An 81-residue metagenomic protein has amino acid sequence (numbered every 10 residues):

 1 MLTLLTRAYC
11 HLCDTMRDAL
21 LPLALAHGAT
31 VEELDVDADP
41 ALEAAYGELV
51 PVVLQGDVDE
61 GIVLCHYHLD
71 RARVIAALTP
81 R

Functional and structural regions predicted by a protein language model:
M1-L25: Local sequence-structure signature of Cys/Sec-based thiol-disulfide redox active-site neighborhoods
D18-G28, L42, I62: Conserved segment of the thioredoxin-like fold in thiol-based oxidoreductases
D18-P22, A44, A72, A76-P80: Replace "anionic and nucleotidyl ligands
G28-P40, G47: Thiol-based oxidoreductase modules, predominantly thioredoxin-like and allied folds used for disulfide exchange
G47-L54: Structural micro-motif
G56-R81: Non-catalytic, surface beta->alpha helical segment in thiol-disulfide oxidoreductase systems
